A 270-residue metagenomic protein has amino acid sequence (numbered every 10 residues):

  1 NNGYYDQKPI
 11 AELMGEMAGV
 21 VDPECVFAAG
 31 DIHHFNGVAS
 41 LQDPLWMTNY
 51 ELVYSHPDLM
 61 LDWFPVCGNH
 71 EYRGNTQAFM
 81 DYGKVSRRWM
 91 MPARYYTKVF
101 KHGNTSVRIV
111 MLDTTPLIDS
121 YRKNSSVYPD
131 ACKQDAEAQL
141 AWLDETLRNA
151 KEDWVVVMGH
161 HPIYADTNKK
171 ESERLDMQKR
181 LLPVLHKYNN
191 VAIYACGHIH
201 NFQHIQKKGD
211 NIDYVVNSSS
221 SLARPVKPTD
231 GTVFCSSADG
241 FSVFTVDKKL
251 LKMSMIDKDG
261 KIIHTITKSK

Functional and structural regions predicted by a protein language model:
N1, G30-D31, L112, G159 (+1 more regions): Active-site flanking residues adjacent to catalytic metal/cofactor-binding acidic residues
N1-P44: N-terminal active-site segment of His-dependent metallophosphoesterases
E12, H34-V155, K170-I193, I199-D247 (+1 more regions): Extended active-site neighborhood of metal-dependent phosphoesterases/phosphodiesterases
P162-D166: Beta-propeller domains
G260-I262: Residue-level signal for glycine
